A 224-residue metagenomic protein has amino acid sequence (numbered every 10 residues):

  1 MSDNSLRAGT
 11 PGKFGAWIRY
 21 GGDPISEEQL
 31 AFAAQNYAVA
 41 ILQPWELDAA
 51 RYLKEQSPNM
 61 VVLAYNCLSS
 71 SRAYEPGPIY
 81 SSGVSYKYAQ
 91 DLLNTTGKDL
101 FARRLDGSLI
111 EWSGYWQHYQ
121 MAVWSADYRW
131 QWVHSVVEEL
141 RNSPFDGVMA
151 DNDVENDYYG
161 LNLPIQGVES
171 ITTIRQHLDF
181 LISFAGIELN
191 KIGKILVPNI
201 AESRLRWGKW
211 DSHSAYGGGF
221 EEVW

Functional and structural regions predicted by a protein language model:
M1-W224: Glycan-processing catalytic domains of CAZymes
